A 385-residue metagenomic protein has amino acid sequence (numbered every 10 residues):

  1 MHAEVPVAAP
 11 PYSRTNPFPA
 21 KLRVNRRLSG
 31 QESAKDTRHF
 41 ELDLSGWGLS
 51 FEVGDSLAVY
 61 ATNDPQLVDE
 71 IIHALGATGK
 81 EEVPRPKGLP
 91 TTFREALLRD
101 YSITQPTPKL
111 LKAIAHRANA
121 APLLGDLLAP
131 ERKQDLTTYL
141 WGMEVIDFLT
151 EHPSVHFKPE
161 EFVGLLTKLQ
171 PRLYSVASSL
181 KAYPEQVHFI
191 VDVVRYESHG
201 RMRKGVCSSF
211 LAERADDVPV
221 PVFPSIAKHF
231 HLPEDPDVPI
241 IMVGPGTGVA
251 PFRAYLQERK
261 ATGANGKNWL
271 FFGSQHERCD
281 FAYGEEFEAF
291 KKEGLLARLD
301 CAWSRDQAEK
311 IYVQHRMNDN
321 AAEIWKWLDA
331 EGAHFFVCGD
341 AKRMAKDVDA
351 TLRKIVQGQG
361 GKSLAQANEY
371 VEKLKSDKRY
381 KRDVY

Functional and structural regions predicted by a protein language model:
M1-Y385: FNR-like FAD-binding dehydrogenase module
